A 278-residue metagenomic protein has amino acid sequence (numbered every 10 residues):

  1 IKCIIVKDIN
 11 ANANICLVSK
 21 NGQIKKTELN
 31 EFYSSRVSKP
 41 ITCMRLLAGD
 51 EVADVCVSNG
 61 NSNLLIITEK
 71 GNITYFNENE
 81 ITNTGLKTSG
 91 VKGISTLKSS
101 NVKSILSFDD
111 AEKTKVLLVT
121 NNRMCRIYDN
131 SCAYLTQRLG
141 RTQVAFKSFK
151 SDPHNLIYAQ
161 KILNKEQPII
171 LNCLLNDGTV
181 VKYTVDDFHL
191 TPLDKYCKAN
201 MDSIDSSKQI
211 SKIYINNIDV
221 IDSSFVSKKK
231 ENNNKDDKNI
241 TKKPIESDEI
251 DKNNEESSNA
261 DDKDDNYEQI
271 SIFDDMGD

Functional and structural regions predicted by a protein language model:
I1-D278: Short, structured "edge-of-domain" segments at secondary-structure transitions
